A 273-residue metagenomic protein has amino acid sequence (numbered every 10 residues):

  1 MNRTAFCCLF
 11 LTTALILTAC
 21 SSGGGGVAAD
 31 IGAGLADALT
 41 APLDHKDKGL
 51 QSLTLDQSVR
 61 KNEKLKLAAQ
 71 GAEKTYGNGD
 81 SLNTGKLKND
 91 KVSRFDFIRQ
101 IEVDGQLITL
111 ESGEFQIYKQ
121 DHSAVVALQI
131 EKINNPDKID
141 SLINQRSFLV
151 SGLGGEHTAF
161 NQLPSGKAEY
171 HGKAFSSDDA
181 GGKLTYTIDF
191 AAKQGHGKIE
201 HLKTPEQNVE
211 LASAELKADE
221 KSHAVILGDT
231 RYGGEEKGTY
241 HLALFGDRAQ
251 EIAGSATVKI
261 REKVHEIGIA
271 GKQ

Functional and structural regions predicted by a protein language model:
M1-A5: Positively charged n-region of N-terminal signal peptides that target proteins for export
F6-T13: Sec-dependent N-terminal signal peptides
I16-A19: C-terminal motif of bacterial Sec signal peptides marking the signal peptidase cleavage site
S21-Q273: Mature soluble binding/inhibitory domains
